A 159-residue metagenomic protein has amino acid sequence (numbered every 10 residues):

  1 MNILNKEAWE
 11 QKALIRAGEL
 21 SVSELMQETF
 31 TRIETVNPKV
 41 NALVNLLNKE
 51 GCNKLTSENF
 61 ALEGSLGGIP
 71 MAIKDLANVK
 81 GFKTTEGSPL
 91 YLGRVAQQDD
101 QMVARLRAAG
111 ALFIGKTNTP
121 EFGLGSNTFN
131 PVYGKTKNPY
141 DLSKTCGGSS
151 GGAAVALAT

Functional and structural regions predicted by a protein language model:
M1-N45: An N-terminal boundary/leader segment
Q11-I15, L55, A61, A153: Generic hydrophobic alpha-helical segments
V22, M26, G51, D99: Aromatic/hydrophobic pocket-lining residues that form the small-molecule binding cavity in soluble enzyme cores
R32, V36, E58-A61, A109: Change "in soluble alpha/beta enzymes" to "in soluble alpha/beta proteins
R32-I33, G51, F122-G125: Short secondary-structure boundary/hinge segments and terminal tails
K49-T56, G110-A111: Long amphipathic alpha-helix in the N-terminal Rossmann-like dinucleotide-binding domain of NAD(P)-dependent
S57-P70: Immediate post-signal peptide segment of exported/extracytoplasmic ligand-binding proteins
G67-T159: Short glycine/serine-rich loop/turn segments
